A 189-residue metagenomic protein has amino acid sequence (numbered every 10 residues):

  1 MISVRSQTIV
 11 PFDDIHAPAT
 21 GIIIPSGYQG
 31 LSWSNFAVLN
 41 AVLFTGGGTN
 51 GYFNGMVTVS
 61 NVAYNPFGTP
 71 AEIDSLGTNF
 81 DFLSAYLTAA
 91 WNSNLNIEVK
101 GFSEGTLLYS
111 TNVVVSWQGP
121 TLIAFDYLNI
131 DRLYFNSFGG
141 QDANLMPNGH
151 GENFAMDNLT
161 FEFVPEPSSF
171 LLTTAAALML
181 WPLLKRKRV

Functional and structural regions predicted by a protein language model:
I2-S6: Sec/Tat signal peptide C-region and signal peptidase I cleavage site
Q7-A19, Y28, G101-F163: Terminal, low-complexity interaction segments
Q7-G77: N-terminal targeting leaders for non-cytosolic proteins
G77-S84: Extended extracellular/luminal ectodomain segments enriched in beta-structured repeat modules
L87-N96: Extended, low-complexity, turn-rich repeat/linker tracts enriched in Gly/Pro/Ser/Thr and Asp/Glu that occur
E166-L184: A short, hydrophobic C-terminal helix/tail in secreted or cell-surface proteins
R186-V189: Short, charged juxtamembrane terminal tails flanking transmembrane helices
